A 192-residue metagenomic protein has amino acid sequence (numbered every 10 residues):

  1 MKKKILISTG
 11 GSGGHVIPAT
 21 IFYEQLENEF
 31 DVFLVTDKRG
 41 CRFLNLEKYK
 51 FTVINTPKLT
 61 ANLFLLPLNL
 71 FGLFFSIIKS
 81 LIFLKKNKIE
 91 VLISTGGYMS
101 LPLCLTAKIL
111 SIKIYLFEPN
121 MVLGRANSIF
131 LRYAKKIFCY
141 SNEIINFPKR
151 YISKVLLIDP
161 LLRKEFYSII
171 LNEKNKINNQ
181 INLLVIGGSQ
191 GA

Functional and structural regions predicted by a protein language model:
M1-K4, Y167-V185: Nucleotide-sugar donor-binding and catalytic loop/hinge architecture of NDP-sugar-dependent glycosyltransferases
K2-G10, D31-G72, I158: Conserved nucleotide-sugar phosphate-binding/catalytic loop shared by glycosyltransferases and other
K4, R39, K108-L171: Active-site-proximal region of nucleotide-activated glycan assembly enzymes, centered on histidine/acidic-rich loops
I7, F33-V35, L116, C139 (+1 more regions): Structural beta-sheet core signal
H15-L26, R39: Short amphipathic alpha-helix
R39-F43, V91-L110: An aromatic- and histidine-rich active-site surface loop
L59-V91, L101, I109: An amphipathic, basic-hydrophobic alpha-helix
I186, Q190-A192: Conserved catalytic-core segment of nucleotide-activated headgroup transferases in glycan assembly
